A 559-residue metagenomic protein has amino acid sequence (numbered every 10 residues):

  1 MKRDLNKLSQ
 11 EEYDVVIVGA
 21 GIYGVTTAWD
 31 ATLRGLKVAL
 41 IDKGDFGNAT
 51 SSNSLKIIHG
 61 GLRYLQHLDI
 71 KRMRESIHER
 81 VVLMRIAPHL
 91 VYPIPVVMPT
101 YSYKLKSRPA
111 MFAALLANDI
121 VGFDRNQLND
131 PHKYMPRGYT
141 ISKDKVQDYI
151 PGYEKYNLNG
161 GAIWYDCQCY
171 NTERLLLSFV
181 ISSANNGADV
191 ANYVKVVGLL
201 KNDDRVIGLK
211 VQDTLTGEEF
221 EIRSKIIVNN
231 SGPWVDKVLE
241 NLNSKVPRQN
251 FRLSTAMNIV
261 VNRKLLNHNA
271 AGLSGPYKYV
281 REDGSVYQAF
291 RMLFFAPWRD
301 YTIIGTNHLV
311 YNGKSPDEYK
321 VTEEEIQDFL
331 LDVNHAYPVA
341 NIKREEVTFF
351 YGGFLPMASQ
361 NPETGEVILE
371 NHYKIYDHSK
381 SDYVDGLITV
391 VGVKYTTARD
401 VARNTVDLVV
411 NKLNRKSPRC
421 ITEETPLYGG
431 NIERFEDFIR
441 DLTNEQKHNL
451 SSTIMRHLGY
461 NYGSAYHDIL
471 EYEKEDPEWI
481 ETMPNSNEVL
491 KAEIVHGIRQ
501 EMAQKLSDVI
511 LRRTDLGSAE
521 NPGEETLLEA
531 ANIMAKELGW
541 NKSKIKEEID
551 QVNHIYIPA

Functional and structural regions predicted by a protein language model:
M1-V15, D30-R34: Extreme N-terminal leader/targeting segments of oxidoreductases
V16-V18, I222-G232: Short hydrophobic core segments
A20-G21, K43: Glycine-rich Rossmann-fold phosphate-binding loop(s) that bind the pyrophosphate of adenine dinucleotide cofactors
T32-S52: Glycine-rich FAD pyrophosphate-binding loop
K56-Y149, F290-L293: Dinucleotide-binding Rossmann-like beta1-alpha1 core, especially the glycine-rich loop that anchors the ADP
D166-K225: Helical element adjacent to the flavin cofactor pocket in flavoenzyme catalytic cores
R174, S182, N243-G305, L309-H467 (+5 more regions): C-terminal catalytic lobe of FAD-dependent flavoproteins
N229-S244: Flavin (primarily FAD) binding-site architecture
